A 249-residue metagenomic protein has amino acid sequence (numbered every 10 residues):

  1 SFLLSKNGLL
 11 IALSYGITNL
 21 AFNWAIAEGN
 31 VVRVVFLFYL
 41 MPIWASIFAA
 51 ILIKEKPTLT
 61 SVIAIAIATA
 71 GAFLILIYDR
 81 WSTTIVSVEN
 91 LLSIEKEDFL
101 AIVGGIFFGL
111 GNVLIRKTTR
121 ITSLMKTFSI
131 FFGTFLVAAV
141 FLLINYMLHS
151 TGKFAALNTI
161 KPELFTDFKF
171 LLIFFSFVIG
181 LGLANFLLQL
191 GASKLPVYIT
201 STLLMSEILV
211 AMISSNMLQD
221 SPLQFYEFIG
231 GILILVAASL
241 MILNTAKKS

Functional and structural regions predicted by a protein language model:
S1-R33, L74, F177-L195: Specific transmembrane alpha-helical segments of multi-pass solute transporters/efflux pumps, especially DMT/EamA
F2-L4, I77-F107, S150-F175, L223-I232: Juxtamembrane helix-entry segments on the extracytoplasmic side of multipass membrane proteins
A12, G16-L20, P42-I47, F73 (+5 more regions): Hydrophobic/small/kink-forming positions within alpha-helical transmembrane segments of polytopic membrane proteins
L13, I17, A21, I85-K117 (+1 more regions): Glycine-/small-residue-enriched transmembrane alpha-helix faces in small-molecule transporters and effluxers
V35-L40, K117-T134, L181-M217: Helix-helix packing/entry segments at the starts of transmembrane helices
M41-A66, L209-I229: C-terminal transmembrane-helix exit sites in multi-pass transporters
T60-D79, Y226-T245: Hydrophobic transmembrane alpha-helices of multi-pass small-molecule transport proteins
A64-A70, K96-L100, L114-V178, V210: Hydrophobic alpha-helical transmembrane segments of multi-pass integral membrane proteins, especially transporters
